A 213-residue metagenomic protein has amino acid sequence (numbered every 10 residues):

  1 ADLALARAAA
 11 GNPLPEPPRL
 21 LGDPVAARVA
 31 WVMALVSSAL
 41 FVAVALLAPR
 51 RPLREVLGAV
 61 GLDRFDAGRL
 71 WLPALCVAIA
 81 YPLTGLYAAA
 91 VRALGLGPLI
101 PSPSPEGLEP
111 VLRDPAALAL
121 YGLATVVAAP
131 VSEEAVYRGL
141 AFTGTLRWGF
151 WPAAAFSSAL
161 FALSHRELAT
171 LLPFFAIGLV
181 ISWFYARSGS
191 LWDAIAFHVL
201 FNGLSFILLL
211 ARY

Functional and structural regions predicted by a protein language model:
A4, A8, L208-A211: Short amphipathic alpha-helical interaction/hinge segments
L5-V32, R50-A129: Juxtamembrane helix-loop-helix connectors linking adjacent transmembrane helices in multi-pass membrane enzymes
A26-L46: Selective recognition of hydrophobic, aromatic-rich stretches within alpha-helical transmembrane segments of polytopic
A45-E55, F184-S188: Structural signal for the C-terminal ends of transmembrane alpha-helices and the immediately following loop
I79-A89, G95-Y213: Transmembrane helix-loop-helix hairpins at the membrane interface of multi-pass integral membrane proteins
